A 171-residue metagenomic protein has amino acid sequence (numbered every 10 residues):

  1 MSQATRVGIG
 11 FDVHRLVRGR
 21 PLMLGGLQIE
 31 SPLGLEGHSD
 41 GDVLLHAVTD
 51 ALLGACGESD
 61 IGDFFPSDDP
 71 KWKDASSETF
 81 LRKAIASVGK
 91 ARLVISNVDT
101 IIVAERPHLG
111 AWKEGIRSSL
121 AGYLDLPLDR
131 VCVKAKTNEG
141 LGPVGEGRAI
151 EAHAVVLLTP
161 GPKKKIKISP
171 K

Functional and structural regions predicted by a protein language model:
M1-A4, G161-K171: SAM-dependent methyltransferases
S2-E114, S119, L124: RNase III-family endoribonuclease catalytic core
G8-G10, E139-G142: Glycine-rich, charged/polar anion/phosphate-binding loops that engage phosphate groups from diverse ligands
P32-L33, L141-P143: A generic structural signal for short coil/turn motifs at secondary-structure boundaries
A111-W112, G142, E146: Acidic (Asp/Glu) carboxylate-rich active-site/surface patches
P127-R130: Short acidic capping loops at alpha-helix termini that bridge into adjacent secondary structure
V133-T137: Pyridoxal 5′-phosphate
V144-K164: C-terminal edge-of-domain segments
